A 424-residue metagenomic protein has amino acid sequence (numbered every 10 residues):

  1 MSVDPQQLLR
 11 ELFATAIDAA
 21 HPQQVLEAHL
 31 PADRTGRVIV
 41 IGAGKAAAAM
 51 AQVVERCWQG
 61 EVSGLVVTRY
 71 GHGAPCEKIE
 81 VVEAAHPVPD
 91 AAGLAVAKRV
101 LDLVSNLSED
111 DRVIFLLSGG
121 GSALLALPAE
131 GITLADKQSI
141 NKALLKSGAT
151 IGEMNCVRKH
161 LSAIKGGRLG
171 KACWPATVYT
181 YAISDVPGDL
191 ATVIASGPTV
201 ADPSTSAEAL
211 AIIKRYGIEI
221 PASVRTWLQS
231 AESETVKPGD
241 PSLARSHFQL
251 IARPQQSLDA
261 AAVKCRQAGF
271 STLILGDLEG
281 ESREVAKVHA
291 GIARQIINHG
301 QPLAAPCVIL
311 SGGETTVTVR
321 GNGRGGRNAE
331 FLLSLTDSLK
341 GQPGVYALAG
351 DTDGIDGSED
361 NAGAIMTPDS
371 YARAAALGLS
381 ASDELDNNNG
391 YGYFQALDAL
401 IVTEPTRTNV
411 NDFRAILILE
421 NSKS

Functional and structural regions predicted by a protein language model:
M1-I41, A49-M50: An N-terminal, well-structured beta->alpha segment
V53-V62, K78-E80, L101, S105 (+5 more regions): A glycine- and small-aliphatic-rich helix-loop capping segment at beta-alpha/alpha-beta transitions that lines
T68-E109, G152, V157-R158: Glycine-rich oxoanion-binding loops at beta->alpha junctions
S105-V193, P198-A201, G378, D386-N389 (+4 more regions): Glycine-rich, mobile lid/loop segments that gate access to catalytic sites or pores
I132-A149, D202-G217, G321-A347: Gly/Ser/Thr-rich active-site loops/lids in small-molecule metabolic enzymes that frequently grip phosphoryl groups
A176-Y179, A201-A290: Accessory alpha-helical/coil subdomains and C-terminal extensions that flank or cap enzyme catalytic cores
G269-A349, S358: Active-site segments that bind and position negatively charged phosphate/pyrophosphate groups
L332-K423: Internal helix-turn-beta structural module
